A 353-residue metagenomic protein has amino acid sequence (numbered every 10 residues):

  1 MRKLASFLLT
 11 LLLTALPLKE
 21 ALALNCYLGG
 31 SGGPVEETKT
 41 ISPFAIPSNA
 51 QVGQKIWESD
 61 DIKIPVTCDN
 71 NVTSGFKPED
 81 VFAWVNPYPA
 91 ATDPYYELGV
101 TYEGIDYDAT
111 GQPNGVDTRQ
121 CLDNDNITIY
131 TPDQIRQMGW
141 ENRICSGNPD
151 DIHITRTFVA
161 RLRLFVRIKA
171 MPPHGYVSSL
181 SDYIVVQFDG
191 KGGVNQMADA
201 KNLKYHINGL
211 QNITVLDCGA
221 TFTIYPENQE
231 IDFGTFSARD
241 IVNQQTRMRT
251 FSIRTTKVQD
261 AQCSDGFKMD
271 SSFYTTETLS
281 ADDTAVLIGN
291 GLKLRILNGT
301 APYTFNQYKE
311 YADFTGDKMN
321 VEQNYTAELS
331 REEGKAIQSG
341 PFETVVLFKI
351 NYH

Functional and structural regions predicted by a protein language model:
M1-L8: Bacterial N-terminal signal peptides that target proteins for export
L9-T10, E328: Intrinsically disordered, low-complexity serine/threonine-rich segments
T10-L11, N25: Charged, low-complexity surface segments at secondary-structure and domain boundaries
L13-E20: C-terminal segment of classical bacterial N-terminal signal peptides
L22-H353: Mature extracellular/passenger domains of Gram-negative fimbrial/pilin and adhesin proteins
